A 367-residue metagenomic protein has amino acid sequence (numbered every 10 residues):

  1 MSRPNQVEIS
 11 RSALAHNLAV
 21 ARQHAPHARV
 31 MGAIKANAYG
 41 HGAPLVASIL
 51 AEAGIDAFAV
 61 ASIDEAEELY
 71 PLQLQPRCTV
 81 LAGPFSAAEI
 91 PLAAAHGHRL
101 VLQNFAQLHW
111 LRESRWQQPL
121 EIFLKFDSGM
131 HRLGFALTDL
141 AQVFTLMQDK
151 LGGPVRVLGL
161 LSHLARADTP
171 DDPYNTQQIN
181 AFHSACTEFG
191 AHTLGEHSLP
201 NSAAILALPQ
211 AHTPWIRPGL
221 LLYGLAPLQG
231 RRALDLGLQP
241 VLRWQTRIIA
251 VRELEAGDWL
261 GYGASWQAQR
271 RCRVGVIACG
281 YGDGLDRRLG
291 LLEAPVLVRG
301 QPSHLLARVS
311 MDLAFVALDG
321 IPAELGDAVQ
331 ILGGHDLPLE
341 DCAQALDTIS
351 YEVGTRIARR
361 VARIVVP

Functional and structural regions predicted by a protein language model:
S2-A19, D64-E65, P84-A87, N104-W110 (+2 more regions): Active-site anion/phosphate-binding pocket segments in diverse small-molecule metabolic enzymes
N5-I9, A13-H16, A28-S198, A211-H212: Active-site-proximal beta-alpha core segment in soluble small-molecule metabolic enzymes
H24: Conserved PLP-enzyme active-site core in the AAT-like
